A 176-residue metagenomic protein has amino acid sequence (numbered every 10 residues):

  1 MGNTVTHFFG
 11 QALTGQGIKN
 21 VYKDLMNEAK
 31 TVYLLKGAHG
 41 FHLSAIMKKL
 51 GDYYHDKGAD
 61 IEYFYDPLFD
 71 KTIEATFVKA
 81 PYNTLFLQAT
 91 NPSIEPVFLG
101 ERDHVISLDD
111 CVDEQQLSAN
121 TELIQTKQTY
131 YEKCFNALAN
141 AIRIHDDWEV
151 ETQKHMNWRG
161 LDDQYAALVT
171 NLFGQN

Functional and structural regions predicted by a protein language model:
M1, F69-T84, Q88-N176: Replace "adjacent to P-loop NTPase cores in ATP/GTP-dependent enzymes" with "adjacent to NTP-binding cores
M1-D24, Q175: N-terminal pre-Walker A segment at the start of P-loop NTPase domains
L13-A29, A75-N83: Accessory recognition modules or surfaces
K19, T31-Y54, N176: Glycine-rich phosphate-binding P-loop
L34-K36, F64, F86-L87, L108: Conserved beta-strand segments of the P-loop GTPase G domain that flank and frequently precede/overlap
K36, D56-K71: Short beta-strand-centered segment that lines the nucleotide-binding/catalytic pocket of NTP-utilizing
K49, Y53-E62, K127: Short, basic, glycine/proline-bearing loop/turn elements
